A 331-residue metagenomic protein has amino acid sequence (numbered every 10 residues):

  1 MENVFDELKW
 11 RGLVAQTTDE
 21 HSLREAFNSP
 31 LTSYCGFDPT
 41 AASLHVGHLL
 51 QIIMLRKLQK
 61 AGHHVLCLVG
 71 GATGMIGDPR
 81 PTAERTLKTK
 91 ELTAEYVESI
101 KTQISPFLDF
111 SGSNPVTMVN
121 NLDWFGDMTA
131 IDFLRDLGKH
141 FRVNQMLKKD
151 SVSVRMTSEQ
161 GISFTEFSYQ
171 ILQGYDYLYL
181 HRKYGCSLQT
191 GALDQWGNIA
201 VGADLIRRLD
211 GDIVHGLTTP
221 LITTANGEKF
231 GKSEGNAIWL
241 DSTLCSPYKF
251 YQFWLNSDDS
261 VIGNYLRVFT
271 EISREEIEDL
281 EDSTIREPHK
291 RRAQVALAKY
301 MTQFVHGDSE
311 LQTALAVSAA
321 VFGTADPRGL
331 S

Functional and structural regions predicted by a protein language model:
M1-Y34: Positively charged, low-complexity intrinsically disordered leader regions
R11, T86-K90, A94-K101, S105-T218 (+1 more regions): Divalent-metal (Mg2+/Mn2+/Ca2+)-assisted nucleotide/phosphate chemistry catalytic cores
L23-P79, Q189-W196: N-terminal catalytic cores of NTP/NDP-binding nucleotidyl/phosphoryl-transfer enzymes
N28-G36, V65, G174-K183, T223-T224 (+1 more regions): Short, hydrophobic/aliphatic alpha-helical segments
G74-T86, V152, K183-Y184, E234: Acidic/polar active-site rim loop that often engages polyanionic ligands
G77-P81, M128-L134, E228-E234: Short acidic, glycine/serine/threonine-rich loops at helix termini
E84-K88, K249-F250: Short beta-alpha connecting loops at secondary-structure transitions that line or flank enzyme active sites
R208-S331: Conserved nucleotide- and phosphate/pyrophosphate-binding catalytic cores in adenylate/nucleotidyl-handling enzymes
